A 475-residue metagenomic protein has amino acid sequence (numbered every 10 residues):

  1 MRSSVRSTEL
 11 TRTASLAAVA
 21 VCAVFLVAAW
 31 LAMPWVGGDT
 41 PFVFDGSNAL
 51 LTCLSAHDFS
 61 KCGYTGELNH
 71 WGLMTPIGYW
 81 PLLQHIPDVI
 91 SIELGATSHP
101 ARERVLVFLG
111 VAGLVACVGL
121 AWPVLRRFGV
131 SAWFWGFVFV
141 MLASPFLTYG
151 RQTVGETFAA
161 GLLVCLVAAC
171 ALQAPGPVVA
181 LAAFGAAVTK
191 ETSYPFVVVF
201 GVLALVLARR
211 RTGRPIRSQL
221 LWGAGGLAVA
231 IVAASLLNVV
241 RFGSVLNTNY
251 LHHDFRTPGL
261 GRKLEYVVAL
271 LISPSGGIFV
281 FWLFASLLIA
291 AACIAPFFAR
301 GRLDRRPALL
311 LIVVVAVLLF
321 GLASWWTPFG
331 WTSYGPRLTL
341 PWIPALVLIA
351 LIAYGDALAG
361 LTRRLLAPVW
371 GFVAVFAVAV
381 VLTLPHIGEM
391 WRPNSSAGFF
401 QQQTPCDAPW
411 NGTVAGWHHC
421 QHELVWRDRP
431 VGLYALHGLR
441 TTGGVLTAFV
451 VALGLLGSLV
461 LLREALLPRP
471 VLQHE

Functional and structural regions predicted by a protein language model:
R2, L172, P195-A228, I289-L303 (+1 more regions): Perimembrane helix-loop-helix junctions
A18-V19, A96-T97, A121-L142, A160-G161 (+2 more regions): Transmembrane-helix signature of polytopic, membrane-embedded enzymes that assemble or transfer cell-envelope glycans
A32, V199, Q219-A291, L311-S324 (+2 more regions): Membrane-lumen/periplasm interface segments of specific transmembrane helices in polyprenyl phosphate-linked
G38, A112, W135-C165, C170 (+2 more regions): Multi-pass, polyprenyl lipid-linked donor-dependent membrane glycosyltransferases
T52-W71, G78, I90, G95-H99 (+3 more regions): Membrane-lumen/periplasm interface segments of multi-pass, membrane-embedded glycan/lipid transferases
V105-F128, C165: Transmembrane-helix motifs of polytopic, lipid-linked glycan transferases
A116-W122, A208-R211, I278-L309, L346-D356 (+2 more regions): Hydrophobic, aromatic-rich transmembrane alpha-helices and their immediate juxtamembrane boundary segments
L166-V178, R210: Membrane-interface transmembrane helices that cradle and orient dolichyl/undecaprenyl
